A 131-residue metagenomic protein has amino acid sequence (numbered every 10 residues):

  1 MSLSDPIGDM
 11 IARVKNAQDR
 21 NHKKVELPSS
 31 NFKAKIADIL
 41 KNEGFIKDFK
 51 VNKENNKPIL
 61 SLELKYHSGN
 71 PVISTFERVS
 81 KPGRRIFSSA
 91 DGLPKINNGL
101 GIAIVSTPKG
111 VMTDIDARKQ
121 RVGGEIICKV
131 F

Functional and structural regions predicted by a protein language model:
M1-F131: Core subunits and conserved enzymes of cellular information-processing and envelope-translocation systems across
